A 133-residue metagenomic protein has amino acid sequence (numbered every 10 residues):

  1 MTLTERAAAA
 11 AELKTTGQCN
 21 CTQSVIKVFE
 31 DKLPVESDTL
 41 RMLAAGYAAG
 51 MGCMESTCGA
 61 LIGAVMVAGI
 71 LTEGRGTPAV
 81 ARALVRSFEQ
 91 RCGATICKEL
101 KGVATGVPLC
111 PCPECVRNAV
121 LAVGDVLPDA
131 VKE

Functional and structural regions predicted by a protein language model:
M1-K14: Polybasic, low-complexity association/targeting segments
T2-T4, R82-E133: C-terminal binding/interaction regions
A10, V25, F29, L43-A48 (+2 more regions): Short alpha-helical scaffolding segments that buttress acidic/His motifs in well-ordered protein cores
I26-A45, E89-K98: Acidic-glycine-rich active-site phosphate/pyrophosphate-binding loop
K27-D31, M66-E73, L121-D125: Short glycine/serine- and small hydrophobic-enriched flexible loop segments
D31-M42, G69-A83: Phosphate-handling active-site elements
Y47-I70: Glycine/serine-rich anion-binding loops at beta->alpha junctions that coordinate negatively charged ligand groups
G59-A60, A64, G76-A79, F88-E89: Catalytic phosphate/nucleotide-handling subdomain of diverse soluble enzymes
